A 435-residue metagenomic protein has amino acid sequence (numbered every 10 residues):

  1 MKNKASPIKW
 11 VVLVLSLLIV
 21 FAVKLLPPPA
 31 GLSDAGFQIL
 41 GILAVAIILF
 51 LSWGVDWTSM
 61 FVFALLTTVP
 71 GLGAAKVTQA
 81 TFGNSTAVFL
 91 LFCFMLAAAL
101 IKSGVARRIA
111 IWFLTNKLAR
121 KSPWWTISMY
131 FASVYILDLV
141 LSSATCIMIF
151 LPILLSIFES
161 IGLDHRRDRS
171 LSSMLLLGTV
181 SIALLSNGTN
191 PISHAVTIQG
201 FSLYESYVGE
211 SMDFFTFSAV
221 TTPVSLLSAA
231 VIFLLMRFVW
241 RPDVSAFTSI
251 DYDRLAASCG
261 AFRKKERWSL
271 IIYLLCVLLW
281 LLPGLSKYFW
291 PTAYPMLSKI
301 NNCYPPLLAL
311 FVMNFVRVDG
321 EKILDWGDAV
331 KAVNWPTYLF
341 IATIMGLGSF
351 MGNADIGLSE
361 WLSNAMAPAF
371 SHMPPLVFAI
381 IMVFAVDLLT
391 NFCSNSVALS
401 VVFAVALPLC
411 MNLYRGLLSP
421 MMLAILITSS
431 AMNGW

Functional and structural regions predicted by a protein language model:
M1-F89, T216-N364: Hydrophobic transmembrane alpha-helices of multi-pass small-molecule transporters
K9-L17, S33-G41, S122-M129, S172 (+4 more regions): Short hydrophobic alpha-helical membrane-embedded segments
S16-V20, G41-I48, Y130-Y135, T179-I182 (+3 more regions): Hydrophobic, membrane-inserted alpha-helices
P28, T58-R166, I323, V330 (+1 more regions): Membrane-embedded alpha-helical segments and adjacent helix-loop junctions characteristic of multi-pass solute
L90, P123-I136, L163-S186, M212-V220 (+3 more regions): Alpha-helical transmembrane segments of multi-pass membrane proteins
A144-S160, R169-E205, T221-I250: Transmembrane-helix bundle segments that line or gate the permeation/cavity pathway in multi-pass membrane proteins
